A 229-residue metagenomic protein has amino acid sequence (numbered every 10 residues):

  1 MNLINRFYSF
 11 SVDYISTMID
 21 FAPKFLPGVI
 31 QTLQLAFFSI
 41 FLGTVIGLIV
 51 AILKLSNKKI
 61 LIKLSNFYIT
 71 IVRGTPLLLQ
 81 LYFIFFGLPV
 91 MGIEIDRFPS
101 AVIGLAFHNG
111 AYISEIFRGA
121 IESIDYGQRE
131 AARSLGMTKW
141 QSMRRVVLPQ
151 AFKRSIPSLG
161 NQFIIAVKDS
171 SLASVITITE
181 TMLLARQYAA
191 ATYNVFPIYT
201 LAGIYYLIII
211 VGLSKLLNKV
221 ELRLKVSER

Functional and structural regions predicted by a protein language model:
M1-R229: Transmembrane alpha-helices and adjacent helix-loop boundaries
